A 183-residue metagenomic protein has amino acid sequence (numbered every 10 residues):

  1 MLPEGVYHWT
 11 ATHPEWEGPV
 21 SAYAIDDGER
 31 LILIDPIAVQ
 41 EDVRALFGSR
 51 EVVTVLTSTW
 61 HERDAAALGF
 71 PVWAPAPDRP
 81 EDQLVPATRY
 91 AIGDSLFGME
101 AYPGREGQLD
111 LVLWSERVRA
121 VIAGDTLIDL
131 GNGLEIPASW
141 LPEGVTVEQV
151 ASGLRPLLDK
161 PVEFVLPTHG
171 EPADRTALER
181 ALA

Functional and structural regions predicted by a protein language model:
M1-P3, I25-G28, L46-R50, W114-E116 (+1 more regions): Flexible, charged surface loops at secondary-structure boundaries
P3-T10, L96-E100: Short, hydrophobic/aromatic-rich segments at coil-to-beta transitions
E4-V6, P19-A22, Q108-V112: Short hydrophobic/aromatic beta-strand or adjacent loop that forms the aromatic wall/cage of a ligand/substrate-binding
H8-V53: Pre-active-site segment of Zn-dependent metallo-hydrolases
H13-E15, R30-L33, V39, P103-L182: Metallo-beta-lactamase
I37-S95: Active-site HxH/HxHxD metal-binding segment of metal-dependent hydrolases
V85-S115: A contiguous pocket-lining binding segment that forms or flanks enzyme active sites
